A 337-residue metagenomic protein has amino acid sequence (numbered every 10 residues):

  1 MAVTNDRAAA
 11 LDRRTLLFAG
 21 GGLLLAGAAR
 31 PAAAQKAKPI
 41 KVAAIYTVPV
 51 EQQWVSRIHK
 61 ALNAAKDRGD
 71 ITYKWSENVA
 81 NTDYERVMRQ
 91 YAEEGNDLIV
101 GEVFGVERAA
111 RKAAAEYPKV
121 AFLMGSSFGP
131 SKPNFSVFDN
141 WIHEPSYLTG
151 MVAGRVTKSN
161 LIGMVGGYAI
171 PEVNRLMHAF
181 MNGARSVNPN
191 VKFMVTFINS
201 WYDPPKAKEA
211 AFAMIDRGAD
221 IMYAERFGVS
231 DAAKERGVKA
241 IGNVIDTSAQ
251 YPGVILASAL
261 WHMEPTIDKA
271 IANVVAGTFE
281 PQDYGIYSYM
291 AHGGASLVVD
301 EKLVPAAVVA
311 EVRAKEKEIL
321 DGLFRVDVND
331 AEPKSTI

Functional and structural regions predicted by a protein language model:
M1-L11, T15-A29: N-terminal secretory signal peptides
A9, R30-A44: C-terminal segment of N-terminal export signals and the immediately downstream linker at the start of the mature
K41-R68, K74-Y84, F104, A169-R175: Extracytoplasmic "Venus flytrap"
L62, L148-V191, V195, D283-P305: An alpha-beta-alpha
N96-V103, L123-G125, R217-F227, N243: Periplasmic-binding protein-like
A115-N140, V244-V254: Flexible loop/hinge segments that line or gate small-molecule binding clefts
P130-G154, M164-A169, P252-P265: Short beta-strand elements at the ligand-binding edges of bilobed clamshell
V275-I337: Hinge/cleft segment of the Venus flytrap/periplasmic-binding protein
